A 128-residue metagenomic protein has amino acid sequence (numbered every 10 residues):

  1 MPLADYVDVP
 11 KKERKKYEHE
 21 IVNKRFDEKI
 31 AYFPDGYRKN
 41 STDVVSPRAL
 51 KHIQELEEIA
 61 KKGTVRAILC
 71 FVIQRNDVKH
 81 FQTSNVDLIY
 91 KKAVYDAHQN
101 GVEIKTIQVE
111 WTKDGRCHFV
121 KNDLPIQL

Functional and structural regions predicted by a protein language model:
P2, Y6-V7, K12-V86, Q108: Nucleic-acid nuclease catalytic cores
E57, K61, Q74-L128: Domain-level recognition of nuclease-like catalytic cores that cleave nucleotide substrates
